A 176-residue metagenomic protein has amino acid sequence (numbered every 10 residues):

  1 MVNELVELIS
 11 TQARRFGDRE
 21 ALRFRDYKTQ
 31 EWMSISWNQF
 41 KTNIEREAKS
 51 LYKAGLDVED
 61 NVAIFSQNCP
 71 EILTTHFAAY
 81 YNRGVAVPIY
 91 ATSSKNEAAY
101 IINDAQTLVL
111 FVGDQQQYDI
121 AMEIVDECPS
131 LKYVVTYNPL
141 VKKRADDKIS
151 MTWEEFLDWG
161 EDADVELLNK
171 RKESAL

Functional and structural regions predicted by a protein language model:
M1-N3, K142-L176: Flexible, low-complexity linker/hinge segments
V2, M33, W37, F111: Flexible, glycine- and charge-enriched loops at secondary-structure boundaries
E4, L8, V125: Glycosyltransferase specificity loop/lid
I9, T75, A121: Aromatic/hydrophobic pocket-lining residues that form π-stacking "cages" and hydrophobic walls in ligand
I9-I35, V141-R144: AMP-dependent adenylate-forming
R14, Y52, Y80, N103: Short polybasic/polar patches that bind polyanions
L22-F77, S94-A99, M151-G160: Conserved AMP-binding/adenylate-forming core of the ANL superfamily
Y81-D158: Structural core segment of the AMP-binding/adenylate-forming
